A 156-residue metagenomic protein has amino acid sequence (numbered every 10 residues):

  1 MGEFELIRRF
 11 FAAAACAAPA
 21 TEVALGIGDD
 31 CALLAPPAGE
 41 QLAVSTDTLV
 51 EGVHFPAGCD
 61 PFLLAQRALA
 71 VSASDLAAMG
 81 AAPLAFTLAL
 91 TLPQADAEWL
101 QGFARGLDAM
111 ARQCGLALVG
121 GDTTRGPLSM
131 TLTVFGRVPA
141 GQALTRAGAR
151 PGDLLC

Functional and structural regions predicted by a protein language model:
M1-D60, M79, L88, A109-M110: Extreme N-terminal cap/leader segments of soluble proteins
R8-F11, A73, A104: A generic alpha-helix structural signal
V23-L25, A57-V71, A95-R105: Glycine-rich anion/phosphate-binding loops
L33, S72, G80, L118 (+1 more regions): Residue-level signal for inorganic ion chemistry
L42, L49, P83-C156: Glycine-rich anion-binding loops of enzyme active sites
S45, S72-S74, S129: Generic serine detector
A68-M79, M110-A111: A short, N-terminal amphipathic alpha-helix
